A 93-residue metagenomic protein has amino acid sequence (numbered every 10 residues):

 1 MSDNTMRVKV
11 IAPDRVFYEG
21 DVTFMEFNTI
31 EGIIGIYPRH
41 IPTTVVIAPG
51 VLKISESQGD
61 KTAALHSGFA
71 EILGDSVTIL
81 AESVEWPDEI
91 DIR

Functional and structural regions predicted by a protein language model:
M1-T5: Short, charged, intrinsically disordered terminal tails
R7-R93: Compact, glycine-rich, soluble single-domain proteins
